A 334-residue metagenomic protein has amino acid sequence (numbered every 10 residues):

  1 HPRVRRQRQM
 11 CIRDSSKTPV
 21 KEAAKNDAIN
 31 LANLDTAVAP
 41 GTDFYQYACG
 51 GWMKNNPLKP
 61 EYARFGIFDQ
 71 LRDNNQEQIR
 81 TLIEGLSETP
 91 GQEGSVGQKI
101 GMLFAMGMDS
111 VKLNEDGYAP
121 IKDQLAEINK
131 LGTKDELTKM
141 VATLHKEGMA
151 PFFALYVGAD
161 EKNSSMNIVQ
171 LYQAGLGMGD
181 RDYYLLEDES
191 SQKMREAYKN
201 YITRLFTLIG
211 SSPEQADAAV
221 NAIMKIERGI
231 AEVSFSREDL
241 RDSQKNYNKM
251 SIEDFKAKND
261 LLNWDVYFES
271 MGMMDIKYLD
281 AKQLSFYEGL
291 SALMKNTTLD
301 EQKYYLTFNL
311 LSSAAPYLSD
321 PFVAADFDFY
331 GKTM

Functional and structural regions predicted by a protein language model:
H1-R8, I12-D14: Single conserved hydrophobic/aromatic residue that forms the stacking wall/gate of nucleotide- or nucleobase-binding
S16-K21, G85, T89: Soluble, non-transmembrane domains of envelope/secretory-pathway proteins that act on or interact with carbohydrate
P19-A32: Short, Gly/Pro- and small/polar-rich lid/capping loops
I29-A32, T36, A63, I67 (+3 more regions): Conserved aromatic-histidine-acidic binding/catalytic patches
T36-P40, E161-N163: Extracellular/periplasmic catalytic domains that process cell-envelope and extracellular macromolecules
A39-T42, Y47-M108: Active-site-surrounding "flap" and adjacent substrate/cofactor-binding loops of secreted or lumenal enzymes, prototyped
S87-M334: Noncatalytic, helix-rich "gating/capping" subdomain that lines the substrate-entry/channel surface of large enzyme
